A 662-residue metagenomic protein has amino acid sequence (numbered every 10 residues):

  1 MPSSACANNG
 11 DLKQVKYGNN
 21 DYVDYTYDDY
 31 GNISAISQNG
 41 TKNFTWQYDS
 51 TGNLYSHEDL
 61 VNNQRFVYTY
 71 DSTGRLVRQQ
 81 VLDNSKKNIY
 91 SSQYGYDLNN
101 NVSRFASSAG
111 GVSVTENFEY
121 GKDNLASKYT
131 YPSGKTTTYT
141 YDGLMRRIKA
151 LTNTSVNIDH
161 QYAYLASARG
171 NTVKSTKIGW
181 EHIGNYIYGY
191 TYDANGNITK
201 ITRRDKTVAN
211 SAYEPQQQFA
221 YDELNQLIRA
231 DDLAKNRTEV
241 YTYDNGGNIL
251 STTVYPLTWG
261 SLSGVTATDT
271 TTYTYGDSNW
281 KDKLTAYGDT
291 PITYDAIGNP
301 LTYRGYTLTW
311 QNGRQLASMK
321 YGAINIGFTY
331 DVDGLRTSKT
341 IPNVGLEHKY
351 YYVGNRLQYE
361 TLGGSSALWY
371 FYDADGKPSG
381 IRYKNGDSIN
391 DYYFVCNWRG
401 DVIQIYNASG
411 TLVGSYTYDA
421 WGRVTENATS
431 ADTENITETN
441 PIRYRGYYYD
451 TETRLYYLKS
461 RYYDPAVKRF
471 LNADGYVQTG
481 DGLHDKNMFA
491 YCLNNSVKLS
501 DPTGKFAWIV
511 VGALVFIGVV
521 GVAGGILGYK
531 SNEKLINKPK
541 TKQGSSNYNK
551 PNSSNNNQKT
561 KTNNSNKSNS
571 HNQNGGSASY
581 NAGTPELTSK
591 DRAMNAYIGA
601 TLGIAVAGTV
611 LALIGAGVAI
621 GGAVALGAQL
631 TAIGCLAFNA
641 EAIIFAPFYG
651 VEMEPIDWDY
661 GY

Functional and structural regions predicted by a protein language model:
M1-Y17, D21-Q38, K42-Y131, K135-I183 (+16 more regions): Beta-strand elements of repeat-based all-beta scaffolds
W46, Y273-D277, K384-K459, M488 (+1 more regions): A motif-centric feature for acidic-aromatic and gly/ser/thr-rich catalytic loops and repeats
E223, N312, V332, W398 (+1 more regions): A cytosolic small-molecule/anion-sensing beta-strand core signal
R336-K339, I405, R423-N427, R461-L471 (+1 more regions): Short, low-complexity export/processing leader segments characterized by acidic and small residues
G480-L483: Short linker/helix segments within small regulatory modules
N487-M488, N494-N495, S500-T503, P539-M594 (+1 more regions): Membrane-active amphipathic alpha-helices
P502-F516, G583-V610: Membrane-penetrating hydrophobic segments
I517-K540, V610-G621, C635-E652: Short hydrophobic alpha-helical membrane-entry/anchor segments
